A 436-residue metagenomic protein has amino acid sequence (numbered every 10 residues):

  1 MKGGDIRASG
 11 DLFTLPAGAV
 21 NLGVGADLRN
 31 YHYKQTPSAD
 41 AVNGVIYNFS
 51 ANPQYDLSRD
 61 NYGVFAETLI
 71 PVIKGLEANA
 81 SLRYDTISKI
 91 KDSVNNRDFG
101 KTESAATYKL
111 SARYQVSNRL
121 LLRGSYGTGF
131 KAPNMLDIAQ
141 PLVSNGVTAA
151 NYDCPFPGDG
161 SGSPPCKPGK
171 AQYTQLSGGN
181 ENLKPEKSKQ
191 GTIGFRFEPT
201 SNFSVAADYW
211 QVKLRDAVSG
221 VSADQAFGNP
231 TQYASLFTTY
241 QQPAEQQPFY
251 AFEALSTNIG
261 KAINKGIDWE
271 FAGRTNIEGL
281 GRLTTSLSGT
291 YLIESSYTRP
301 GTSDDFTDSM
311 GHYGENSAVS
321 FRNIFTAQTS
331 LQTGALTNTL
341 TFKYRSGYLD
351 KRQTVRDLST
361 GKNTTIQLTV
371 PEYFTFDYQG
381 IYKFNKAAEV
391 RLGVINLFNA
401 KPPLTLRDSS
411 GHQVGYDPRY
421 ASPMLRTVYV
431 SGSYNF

Functional and structural regions predicted by a protein language model:
M1-N79, G301-S330: Outer-membrane beta-barrel transmembrane domain signature of Gram-negative proteins, especially the mid-to-C-terminal
L12, L28-K34, L82-S88, Y126-A132 (+9 more regions): Transmembrane beta-strands of outer-membrane beta-barrel pores
F13-N21, V72-L76, R119, S201-N202 (+3 more regions): Short loop/turn motifs that connect adjacent beta-strands in outer-membrane beta-barrel proteins
L22-Y31, T36, D56-Q115, S188 (+1 more regions): Surface-exposed extracellular loop regions of Gram-negative outer-membrane beta-barrel proteins
L57-R59, A132-A206, Q247, F252-I267 (+4 more regions): Outer-membrane beta-barrel signature, preferentially recognizing the C-terminal barrel domain of Gram-negative
R119-E186, Y209-A244, I395-G415: Surface-exposed extracellular loop regions of Gram-negative outer-membrane beta-barrel proteins, predominantly
S204, I293-E294, K343-R356, I381-F436: C-terminal beta-signal and adjacent terminal beta-strands/loops of Gram-negative outer-membrane beta-barrel proteins
S204-R352: Gram-negative outer-membrane beta-barrel transporters
